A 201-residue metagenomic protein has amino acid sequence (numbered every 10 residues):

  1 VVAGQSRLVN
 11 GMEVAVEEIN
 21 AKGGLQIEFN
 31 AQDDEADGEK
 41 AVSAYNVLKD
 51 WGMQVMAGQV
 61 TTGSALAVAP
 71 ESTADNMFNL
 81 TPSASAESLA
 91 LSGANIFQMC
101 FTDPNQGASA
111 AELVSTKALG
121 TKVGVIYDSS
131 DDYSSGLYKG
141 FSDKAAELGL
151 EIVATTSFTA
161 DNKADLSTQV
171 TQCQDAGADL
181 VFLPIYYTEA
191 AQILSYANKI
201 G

Functional and structural regions predicted by a protein language model:
V1-V9, V16, Q59-V60, K122-D128: Short beta-strand segments enriched in small/hydrophobic residues
A3-N10, K22-A90, A160, A164-L166 (+1 more regions): Beta-alpha junction/loop-to-helix N-cap segments that form part of ligand/metal-binding clefts
A15-K22: A short, Lys/Arg-enriched amphipathic alpha-helix followed by its capping loop at the start of a domain
E28-A31, Q54-Q59, M77-S83, F97-Q98 (+3 more regions): Structural recognition of the beta-strand scaffold that forms the well-ordered cores of secreted hydrolase catalytic
K49, S115-T116, Q174, N198: Non-catalytic positions within long, well-ordered alpha-helices that form the structural scaffold/packing of enzyme
S72, L137-G201: Extracellular/periplasmic bilobed ligand-binding domains
N95-T159, D179-L180: An alpha-beta-alpha
